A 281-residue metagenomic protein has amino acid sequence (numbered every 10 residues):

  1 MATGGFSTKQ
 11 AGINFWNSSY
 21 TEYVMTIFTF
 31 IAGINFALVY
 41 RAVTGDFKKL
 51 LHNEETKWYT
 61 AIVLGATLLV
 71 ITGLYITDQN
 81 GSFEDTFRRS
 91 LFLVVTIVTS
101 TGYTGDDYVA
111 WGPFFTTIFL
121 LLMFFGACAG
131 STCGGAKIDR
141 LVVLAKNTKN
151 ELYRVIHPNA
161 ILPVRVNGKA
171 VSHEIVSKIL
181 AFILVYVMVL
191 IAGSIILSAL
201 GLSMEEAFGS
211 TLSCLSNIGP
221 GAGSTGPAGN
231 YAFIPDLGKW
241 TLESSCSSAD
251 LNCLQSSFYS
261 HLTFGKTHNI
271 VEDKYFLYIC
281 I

Functional and structural regions predicted by a protein language model:
M1-I281: Membrane-proximal intracellular helices of multi-pass ion channels
